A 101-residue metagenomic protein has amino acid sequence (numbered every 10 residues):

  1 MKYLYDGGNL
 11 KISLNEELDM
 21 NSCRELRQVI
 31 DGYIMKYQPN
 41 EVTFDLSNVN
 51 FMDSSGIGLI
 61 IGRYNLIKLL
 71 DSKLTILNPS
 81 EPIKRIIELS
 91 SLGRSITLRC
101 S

Functional and structural regions predicted by a protein language model:
M1-S13: Short beta-strand/loop segment at the start of cytosolic alpha/beta domains
E17-S95: Amphipathic alpha-helical interaction surfaces in cytosolic regulatory modules
T97-S101: Short acidic-hydrophobic, aromatic-tinged amphipathic segments that line or gate anion-handling sites
